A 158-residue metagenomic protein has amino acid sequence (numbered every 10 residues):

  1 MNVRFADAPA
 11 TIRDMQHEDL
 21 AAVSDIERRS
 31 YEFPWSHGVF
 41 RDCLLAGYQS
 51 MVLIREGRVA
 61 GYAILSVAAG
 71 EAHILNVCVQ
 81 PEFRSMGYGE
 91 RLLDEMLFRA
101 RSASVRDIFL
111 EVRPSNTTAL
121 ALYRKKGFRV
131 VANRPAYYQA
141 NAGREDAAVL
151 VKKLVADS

Functional and structural regions predicted by a protein language model:
M1, D107-R113, D146-S158: Conserved catalytic core of the tyrosine transesterase superfamily
N2-D7, T11-M86, E90-R99, A103 (+2 more regions): Acetyl-CoA-dependent GNAT
G70-L75, R106, K126, D146: A generic structural signal for short beta-strands and their flanking turns/coil linkers
V79, R113-P114: Short amphipathic helical patch at the helix-1/turn junction of helix-turn-helix
L93, N116-A119, A136-N141: Short glycine/proline-centered loop/turn elements that form peptide/ligand docking sites
R99, L122-K126, K152: Alpha-helical structural signal in soluble globular domains
F109-E111, R124, R129-V149: Conserved catalytic-core motifs of GNAT/GCN5-like acyltransferases
